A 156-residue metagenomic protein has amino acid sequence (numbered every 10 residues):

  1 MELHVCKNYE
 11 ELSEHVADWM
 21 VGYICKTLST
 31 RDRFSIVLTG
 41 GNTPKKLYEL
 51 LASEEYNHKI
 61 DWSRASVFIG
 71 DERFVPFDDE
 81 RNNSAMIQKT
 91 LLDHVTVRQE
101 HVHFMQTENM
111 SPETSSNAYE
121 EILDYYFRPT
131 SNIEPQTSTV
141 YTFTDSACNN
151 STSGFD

Functional and structural regions predicted by a protein language model:
M1, D32-I36, S63-S66, Q99-H101 (+1 more regions): Residue-level recognition of the N-termini of beta-strands and the immediately preceding loop/turn
M1-I36: N-terminal glycine-/serine-/threonine-rich phosphate-binding loop
L3, E14, Y23-K26, K46-Y48 (+3 more regions): Non-catalytic beta/alpha edge segments that cap or flank active sites
I24-R31, E55-H58, Y126-I133: Alpha-helix termini
L38-T43: Glycine-rich beta-strand-to-loop/alpha-helix junction loops that act as flexible
L50-I60, A85: A glycine- and small-aliphatic-rich helix-loop capping segment at beta-alpha/alpha-beta transitions that lines
D61-N132: Ligand-binding beta-strand-loop-alpha-helix segment within the catalytic cores of soluble metabolic enzymes
I133-D156: C-terminal functional extensions of proteins
